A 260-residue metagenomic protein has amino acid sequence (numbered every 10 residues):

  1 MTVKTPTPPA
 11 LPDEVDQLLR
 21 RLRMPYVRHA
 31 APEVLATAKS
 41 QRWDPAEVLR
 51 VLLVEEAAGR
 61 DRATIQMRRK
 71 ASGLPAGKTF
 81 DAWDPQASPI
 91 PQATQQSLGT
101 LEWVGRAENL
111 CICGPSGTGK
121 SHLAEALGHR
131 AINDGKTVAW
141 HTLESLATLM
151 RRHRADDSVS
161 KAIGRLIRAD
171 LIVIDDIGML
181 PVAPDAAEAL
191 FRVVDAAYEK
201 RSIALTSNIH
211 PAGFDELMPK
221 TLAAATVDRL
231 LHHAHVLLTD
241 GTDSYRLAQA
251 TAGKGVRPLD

Functional and structural regions predicted by a protein language model:
M1-Q17, T251-D260: Intrinsically disordered, low-complexity and often Lys/Arg-enriched segments
T5-P9, R20-M24, A38-A46, G73-L74 (+4 more regions): Conserved phosphate/pyrophosphate-binding and hydrolysis machinery centered on Walker-type P-loop NTPases, extending
D13, Q17-R20, H29-P32, R50 (+9 more regions): Solvent-exposed alpha-helical segments within well-ordered globular domains of core cellular machineries
E14-Q17, E33-T37, N109-C113, G213-D215: Short hinge/gating elements
D16, R20-P75: Interdomain "pre-motor" coupling segment immediately N-terminal to P-loop NTPase/helicase cores
R50-R106, Y245-V256: AAA+ P-loop ATPase motor domain of ring mechanoenzymes
I90-R168, L217: Conserved P-loop
T137-H141, S145-L171, I177-D260: Replace "adjacent to P-loop NTPase cores in ATP/GTP-dependent enzymes" with "adjacent to NTP-binding cores
